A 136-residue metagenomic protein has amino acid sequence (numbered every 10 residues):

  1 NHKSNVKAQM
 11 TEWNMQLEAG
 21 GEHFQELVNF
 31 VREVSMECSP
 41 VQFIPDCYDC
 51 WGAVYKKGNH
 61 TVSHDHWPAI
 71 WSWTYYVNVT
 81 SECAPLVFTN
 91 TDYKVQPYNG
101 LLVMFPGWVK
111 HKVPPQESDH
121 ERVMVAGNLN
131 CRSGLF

Functional and structural regions predicted by a protein language model:
N1-Q42: Non-heme Fe(II)/2-oxoglutarate
F43-P115, H120-M124, N128-F136: Catalytic core of non-heme Fe(II) oxygenases with the double-stranded beta-helix
